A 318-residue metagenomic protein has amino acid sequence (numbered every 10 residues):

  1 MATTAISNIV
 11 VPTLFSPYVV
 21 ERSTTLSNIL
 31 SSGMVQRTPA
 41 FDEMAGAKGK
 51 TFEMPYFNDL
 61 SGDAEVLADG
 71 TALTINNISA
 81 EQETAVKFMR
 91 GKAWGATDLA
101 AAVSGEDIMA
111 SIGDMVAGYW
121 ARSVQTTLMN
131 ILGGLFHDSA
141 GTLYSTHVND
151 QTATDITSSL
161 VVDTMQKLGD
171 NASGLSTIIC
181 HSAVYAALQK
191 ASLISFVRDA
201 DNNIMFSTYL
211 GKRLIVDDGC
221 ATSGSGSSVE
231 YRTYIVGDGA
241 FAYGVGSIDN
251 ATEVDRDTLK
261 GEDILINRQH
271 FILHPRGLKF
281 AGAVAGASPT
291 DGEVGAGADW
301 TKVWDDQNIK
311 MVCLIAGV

Functional and structural regions predicted by a protein language model:
M1-A85, T301-V318: N-terminal "assembly arms/tails" that initiate or stabilize quaternary assembly in self-assembling proteins
M1-I29, S228-V318: Protruding loop/beta-arch "assembly-hinge" segments enriched in small, turn-prone residues
T4-A5, I9, T13, P17 (+8 more regions): Signature of extracytoplasmic/envelope-associated structural regions
M54, S79-G141, S173-I179, V254-G277: Long, contiguous amphipathic alpha-helices that act as assembly "spine/axial" helices in icosahedral shell and virion
G62-E65, S104, A187-K190, F196-V197 (+3 more regions): Short helix/loop capping segments that flank catalytic or ligand/cofactor-binding pockets
L99-D170, E293, D299-M311, A316-G317: Alpha-helical scaffold segments that mediate packing/assembly in large oligomeric complexes
H137-R213: Extended, solvent-exposed, turn-rich assembly/linker loops in the middle of proteins
N203, Y209-S223, V229-E230: Short Gly/Thr-rich strand-loop-strand
